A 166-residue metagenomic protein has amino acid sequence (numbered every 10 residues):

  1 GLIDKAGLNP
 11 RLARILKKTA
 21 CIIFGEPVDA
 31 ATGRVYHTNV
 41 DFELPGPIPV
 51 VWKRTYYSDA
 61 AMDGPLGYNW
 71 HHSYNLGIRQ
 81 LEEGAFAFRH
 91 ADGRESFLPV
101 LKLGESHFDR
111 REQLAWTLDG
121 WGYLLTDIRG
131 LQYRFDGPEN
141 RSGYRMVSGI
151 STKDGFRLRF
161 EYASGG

Functional and structural regions predicted by a protein language model:
G1-S106: Short secondary-structure "cap/edge" segments that initiate or terminate local elements
Y68, G84-G166: Extended charged/polar low-complexity repeat regions
